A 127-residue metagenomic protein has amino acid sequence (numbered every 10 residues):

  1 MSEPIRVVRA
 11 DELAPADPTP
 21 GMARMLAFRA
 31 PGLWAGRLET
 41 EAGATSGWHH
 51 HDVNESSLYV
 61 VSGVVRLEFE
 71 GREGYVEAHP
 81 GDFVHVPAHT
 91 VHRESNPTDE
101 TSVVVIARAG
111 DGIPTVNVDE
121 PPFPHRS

Functional and structural regions predicted by a protein language model:
M1-G36, G47, V116-S127: A short, N-terminal "cap"/entry segment at the start of jelly-roll beta-barrel domains of the cupin/DSBH fold
A35-E39, S57, Y75, F83-H85 (+1 more regions): Conserved hydrophobic/aromatic beta-strand scaffold that supports enzyme active sites
G36-D52, A88: Conserved short histidine dyad/triad with adjacent acidic residue
A44, V53-N54, R72, T90-V91 (+1 more regions): A generic "binding-loop/recognition-motif" signal
T45-G47, R66, G74, V84 (+1 more regions): Histidine-centered metal-chelating micro-motifs
S57-P80: A short beta-strand-loop-beta hairpin characteristic of the jelly-roll/cupin
H79-P80, A88-P114: Ligand-binding loop in jelly-roll beta-barrel domains
